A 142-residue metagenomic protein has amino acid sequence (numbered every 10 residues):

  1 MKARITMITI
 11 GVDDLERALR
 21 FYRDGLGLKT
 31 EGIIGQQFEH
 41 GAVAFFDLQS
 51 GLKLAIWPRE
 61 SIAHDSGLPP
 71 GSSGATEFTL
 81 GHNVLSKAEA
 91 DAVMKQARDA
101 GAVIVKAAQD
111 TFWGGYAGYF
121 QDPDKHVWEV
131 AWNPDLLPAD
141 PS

Functional and structural regions predicted by a protein language model:
K2, T9-A63: Core segments of cupin and vicinal oxygen chelate
R4-D13, A44-L48, G67-Q96, Y116-Q121: Vicinal oxygen chelate
A18, Y22, A90, A97: Hydrophobic pocket/interface hotspot
E39, S61-L68, L137-D140: A short, acidic/glycine-rich surface segment
K53-A55, T79, V127: Short hydrophobic-acidic sequence motifs that mark active-site Asp/Glu residues
W57, G81-N83, A107, A131: A cross-family glycoside hydrolase active-site/sugar-binding cleft signature
M94-S142: Vicinal oxygen chelate
